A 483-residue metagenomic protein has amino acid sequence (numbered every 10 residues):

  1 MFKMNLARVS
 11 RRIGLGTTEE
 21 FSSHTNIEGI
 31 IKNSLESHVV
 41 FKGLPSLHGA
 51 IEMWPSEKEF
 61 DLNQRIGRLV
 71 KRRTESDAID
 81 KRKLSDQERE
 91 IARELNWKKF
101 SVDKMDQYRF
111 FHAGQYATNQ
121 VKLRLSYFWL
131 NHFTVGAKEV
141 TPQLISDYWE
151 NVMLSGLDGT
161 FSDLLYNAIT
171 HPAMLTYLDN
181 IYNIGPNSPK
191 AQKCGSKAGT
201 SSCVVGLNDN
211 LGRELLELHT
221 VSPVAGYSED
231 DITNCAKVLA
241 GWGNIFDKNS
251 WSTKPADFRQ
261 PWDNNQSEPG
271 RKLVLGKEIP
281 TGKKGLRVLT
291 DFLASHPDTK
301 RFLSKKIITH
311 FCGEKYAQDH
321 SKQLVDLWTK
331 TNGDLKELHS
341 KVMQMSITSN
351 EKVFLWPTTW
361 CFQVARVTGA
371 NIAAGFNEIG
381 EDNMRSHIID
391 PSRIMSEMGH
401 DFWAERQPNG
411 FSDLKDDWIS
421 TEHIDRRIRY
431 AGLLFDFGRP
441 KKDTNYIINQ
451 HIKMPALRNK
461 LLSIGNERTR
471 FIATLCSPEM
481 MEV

Functional and structural regions predicted by a protein language model:
M1-M4, Y116-L123, G206, G226-D230 (+2 more regions): Structural motif
F2-L35, V39, G43, H48 (+4 more regions): Flexible, low-complexity segments enriched for small/polar residues
V9, T17-S155, P189, K193: N-terminal accessory alpha/beta regions
R11-R12, R109, K122-R124, R213 (+2 more regions): Basic side chains
I13-G16, A113-G114, H132, G136 (+4 more regions): Alpha-helix C-capping/helix-to-loop hinge sites
D86-A92, P142-A373: Active-site substrate-binding loop specific to GH73 endo-beta-N-acetylglucosaminidase modules in bacterial autolysins
D103-Q107, K122, Y166-H171, K341 (+1 more regions): Solvent-exposed, amphipathic alpha-helical "stalk/arm" or coiled-coil-like segments used as scaffolds
F110-H112, W129, W242, S349 (+1 more regions): Tryptophan-centered motif/residue detector
